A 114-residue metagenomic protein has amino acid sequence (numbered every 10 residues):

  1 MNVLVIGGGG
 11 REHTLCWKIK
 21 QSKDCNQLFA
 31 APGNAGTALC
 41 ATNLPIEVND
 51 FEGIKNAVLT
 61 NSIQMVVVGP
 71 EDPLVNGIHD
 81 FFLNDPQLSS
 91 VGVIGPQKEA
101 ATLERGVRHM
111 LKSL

Functional and structural regions predicted by a protein language model:
M1-E99, E104: ATP-binding N-terminal substructure of ATP-dependent carboxylate-amine bond-forming enzymes
R105-L114: Short, glycine-/small-residue-rich phosphate/pyrophosphate-handling segment
